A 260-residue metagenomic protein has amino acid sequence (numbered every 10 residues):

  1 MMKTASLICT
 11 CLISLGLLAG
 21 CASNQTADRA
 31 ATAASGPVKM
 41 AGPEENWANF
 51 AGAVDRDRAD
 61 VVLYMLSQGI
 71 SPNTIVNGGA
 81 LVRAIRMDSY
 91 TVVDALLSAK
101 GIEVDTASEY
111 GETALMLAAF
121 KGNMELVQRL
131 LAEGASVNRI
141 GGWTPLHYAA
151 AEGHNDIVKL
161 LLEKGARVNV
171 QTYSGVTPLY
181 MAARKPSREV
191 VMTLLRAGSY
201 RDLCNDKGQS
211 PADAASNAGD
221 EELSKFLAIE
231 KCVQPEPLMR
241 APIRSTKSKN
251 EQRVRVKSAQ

Functional and structural regions predicted by a protein language model:
M1-C9: Bacterial N-terminal signal peptides that target proteins for export
L18-G20: C-terminal motif of bacterial Sec signal peptides marking the signal peptidase cleavage site
A22-N49, K164, A197, D206-Q209 (+1 more regions): Ankyrin-repeat-protein effector appendages
A31-R83, M87: N-terminal segments that cap or nucleate solenoid repeat domains
G42-F50, T74-L81, A107-T113, R139-P145 (+2 more regions): Ankyrin-repeat boundary/"N-cap" motif
G52-D57, R83-S89, L117-N123, Y148-H154 (+2 more regions): Ankyrin repeat A-helix N-terminal signature
D60-V61, T91-V92, E125-L126, D156-I157 (+2 more regions): Conserved ankyrin/ankyrin-like repeat signature
L63-I70, D94-E103, Q128-S136, K159-R167 (+2 more regions): Ankyrin repeat domain, specifically the short helix-to-loop turn at the C-terminus of the second helix of each repeat
